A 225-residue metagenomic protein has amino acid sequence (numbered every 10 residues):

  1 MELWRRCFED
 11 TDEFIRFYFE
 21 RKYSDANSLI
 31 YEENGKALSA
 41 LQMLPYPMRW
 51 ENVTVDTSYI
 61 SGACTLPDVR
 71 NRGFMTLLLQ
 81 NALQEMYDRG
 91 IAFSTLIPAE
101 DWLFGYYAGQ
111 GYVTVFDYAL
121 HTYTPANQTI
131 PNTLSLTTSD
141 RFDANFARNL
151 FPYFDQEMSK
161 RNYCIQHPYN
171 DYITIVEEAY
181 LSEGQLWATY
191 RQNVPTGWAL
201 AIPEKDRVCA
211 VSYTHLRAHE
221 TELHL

Functional and structural regions predicted by a protein language model:
W4-R49, N162-Q185: Active-site rim helix/loop that mediates acceptor-substrate recognition in acyltransferases
I30, K36-P45, Y59, C64 (+2 more regions): Conserved beta-strand in the GNAT
T65, N71-Q84, R217: Conserved acetyl-CoA-binding loop-helix of GNAT-fold acetyltransferases
M86-P98: Conserved GNAT acetyl-CoA-binding A-motif
I97-E100, Q110: Glycine-rich, histidine-containing beta strand-loop boundary motifs that form or position
Y106-Y112, T214: Conserved active-site tyrosine of GNAT-family acetyltransferases
T114-Y213: Amide-forming acyltransferase catalytic core, primarily the GNAT-like/NAT-type and related acyltransferase folds
T214-L223: Conserved small/polar residues in nucleotide/adenosyl-binding loops
